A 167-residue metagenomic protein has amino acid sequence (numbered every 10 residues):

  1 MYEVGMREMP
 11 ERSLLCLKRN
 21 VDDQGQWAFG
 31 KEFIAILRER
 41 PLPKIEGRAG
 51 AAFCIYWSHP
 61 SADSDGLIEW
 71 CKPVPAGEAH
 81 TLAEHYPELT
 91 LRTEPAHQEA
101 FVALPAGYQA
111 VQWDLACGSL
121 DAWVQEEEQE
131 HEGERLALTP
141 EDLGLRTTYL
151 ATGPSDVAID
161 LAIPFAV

Functional and structural regions predicted by a protein language model:
M1-V167: A solvent-exposed interaction/effector surface
